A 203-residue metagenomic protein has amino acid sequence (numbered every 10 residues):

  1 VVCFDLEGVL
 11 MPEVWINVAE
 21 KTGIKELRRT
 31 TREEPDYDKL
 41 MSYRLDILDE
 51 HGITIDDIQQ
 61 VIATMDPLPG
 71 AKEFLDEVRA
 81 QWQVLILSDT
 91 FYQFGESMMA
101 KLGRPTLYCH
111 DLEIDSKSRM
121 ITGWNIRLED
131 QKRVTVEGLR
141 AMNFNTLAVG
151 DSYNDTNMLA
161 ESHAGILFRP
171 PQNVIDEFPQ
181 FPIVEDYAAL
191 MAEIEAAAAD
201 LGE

Functional and structural regions predicted by a protein language model:
V1-D111: Alpha-helical substrate-recognition element adjacent to the catalytic core
D76, E137, T156-N157: Alpha-helical segments flanking ligand/cofactor-binding loops in enzyme cores
V84-D89, F144-E185: Acidic, Mg2+-coordinating phosphoryl-transfer loop and its flanking beta/alpha structural elements, shared across
Y92, A160-S162, A196-E203: An extended, acidic
Y92-E96, D155-T156, M191: Short, well-ordered alpha-helical microsegments
Q93-T146: Substrate-recognition "cap/lid" segment bordering the active-site pocket of phosphatases
Y108, F181-L190: Short acidic-hydrophobic, aromatic-tinged amphipathic segments that line or gate anion-handling sites
D115-G123, I175-P182, A192-A196: Short, charged, surface-exposed secondary-structure boundary motifs
